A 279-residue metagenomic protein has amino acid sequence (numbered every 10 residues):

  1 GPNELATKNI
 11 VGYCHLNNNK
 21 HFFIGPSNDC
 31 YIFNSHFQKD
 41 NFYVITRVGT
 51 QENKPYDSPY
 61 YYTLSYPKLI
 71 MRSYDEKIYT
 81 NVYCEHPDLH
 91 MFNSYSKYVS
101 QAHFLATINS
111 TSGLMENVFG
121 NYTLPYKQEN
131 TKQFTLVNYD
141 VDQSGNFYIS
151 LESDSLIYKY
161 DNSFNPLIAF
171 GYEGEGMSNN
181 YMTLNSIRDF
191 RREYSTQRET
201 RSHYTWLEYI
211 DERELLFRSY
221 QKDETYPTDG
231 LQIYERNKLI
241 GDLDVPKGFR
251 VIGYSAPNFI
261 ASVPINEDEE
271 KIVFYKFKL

Functional and structural regions predicted by a protein language model:
G1-L279: Eukaryotic scaffold repeat domains enriched in small/polar residues
